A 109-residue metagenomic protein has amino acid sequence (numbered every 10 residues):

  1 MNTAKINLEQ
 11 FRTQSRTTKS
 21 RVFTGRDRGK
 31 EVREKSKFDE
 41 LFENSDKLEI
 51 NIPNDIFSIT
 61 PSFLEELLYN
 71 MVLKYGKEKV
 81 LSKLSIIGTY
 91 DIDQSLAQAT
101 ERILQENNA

Functional and structural regions predicted by a protein language model:
M1-E9: Short beta-strand/loop segment at the start of cytosolic alpha/beta domains
Q10-E34, E43-L48, P53-A97: Amphipathic alpha-helical interaction surfaces in cytosolic regulatory modules
S95-A109: The feature marks long, low-complexity, polar/acidic/proline-rich intrinsically disordered regions embedded in large
